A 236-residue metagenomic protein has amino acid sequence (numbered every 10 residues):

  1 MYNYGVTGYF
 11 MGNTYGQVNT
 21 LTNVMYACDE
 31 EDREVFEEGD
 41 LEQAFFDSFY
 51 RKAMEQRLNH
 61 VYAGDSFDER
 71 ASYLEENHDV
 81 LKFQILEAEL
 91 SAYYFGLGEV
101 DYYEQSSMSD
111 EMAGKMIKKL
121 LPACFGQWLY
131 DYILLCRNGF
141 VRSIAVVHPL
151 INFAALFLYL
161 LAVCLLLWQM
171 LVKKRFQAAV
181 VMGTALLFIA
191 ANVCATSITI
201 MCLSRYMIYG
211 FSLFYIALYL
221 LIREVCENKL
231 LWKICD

Functional and structural regions predicted by a protein language model:
M1-G16: Hydrophobic alpha-helical transmembrane segments in integral membrane proteins
M1-G5, L186-L203: Transmembrane-helix signature of polytopic, lipid-linked glycan biosynthesis machinery
G12-Y130: Membrane-proximal stem/loop segments at transmembrane-domain junctions that anchor or position
Y26-D29, C194-I200, L220-E227: Juxtamembrane membrane-interface segments at transmembrane alpha-helix termini
E99-A190: Membrane-interface anchor segments at the N-terminal boundary of transmembrane helices in multi-pass membrane enzymes
L167-Q177, L218-D236: Membrane-interface junctions at the ends of membrane-embedded or membrane-associated helices
C202-R223: Hydrophobic/aromatic-rich transmembrane helices and adjacent perimembrane loops
